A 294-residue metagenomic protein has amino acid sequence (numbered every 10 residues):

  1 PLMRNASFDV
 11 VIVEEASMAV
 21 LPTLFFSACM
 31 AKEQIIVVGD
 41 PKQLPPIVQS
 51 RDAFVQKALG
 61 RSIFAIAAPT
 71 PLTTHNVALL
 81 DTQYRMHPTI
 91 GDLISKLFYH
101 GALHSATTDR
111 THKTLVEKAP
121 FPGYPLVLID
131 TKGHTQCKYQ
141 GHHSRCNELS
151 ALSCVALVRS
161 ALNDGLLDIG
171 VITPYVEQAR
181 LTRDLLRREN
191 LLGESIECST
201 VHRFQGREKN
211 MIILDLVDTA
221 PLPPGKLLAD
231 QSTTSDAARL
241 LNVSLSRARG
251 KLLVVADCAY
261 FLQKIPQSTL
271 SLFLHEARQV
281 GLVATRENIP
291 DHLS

Functional and structural regions predicted by a protein language model:
P1-S294: Conserved helicase motor core of SF1/SF2 NTP-dependent helicases
